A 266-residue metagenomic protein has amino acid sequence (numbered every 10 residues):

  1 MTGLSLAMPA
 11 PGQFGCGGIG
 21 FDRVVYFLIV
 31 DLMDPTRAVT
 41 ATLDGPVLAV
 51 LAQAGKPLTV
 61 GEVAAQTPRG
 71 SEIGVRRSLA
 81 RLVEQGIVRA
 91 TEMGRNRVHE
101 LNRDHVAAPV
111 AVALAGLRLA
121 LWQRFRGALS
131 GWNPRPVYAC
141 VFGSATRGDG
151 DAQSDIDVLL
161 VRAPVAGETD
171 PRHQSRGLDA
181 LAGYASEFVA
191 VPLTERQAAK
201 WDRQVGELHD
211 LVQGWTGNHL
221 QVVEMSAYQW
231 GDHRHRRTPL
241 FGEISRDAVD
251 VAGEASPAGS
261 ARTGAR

Functional and structural regions predicted by a protein language model:
M1-P11: Extreme N-terminal basic, low-complexity initiation segments that serve as generic localization/processing leaders
P9, Q13-Y138, R147-Q153, R162-R266: Catalytic core of pol beta-like nucleotidyltransferases
D157-L159: Short, well-ordered beta-strand segments
